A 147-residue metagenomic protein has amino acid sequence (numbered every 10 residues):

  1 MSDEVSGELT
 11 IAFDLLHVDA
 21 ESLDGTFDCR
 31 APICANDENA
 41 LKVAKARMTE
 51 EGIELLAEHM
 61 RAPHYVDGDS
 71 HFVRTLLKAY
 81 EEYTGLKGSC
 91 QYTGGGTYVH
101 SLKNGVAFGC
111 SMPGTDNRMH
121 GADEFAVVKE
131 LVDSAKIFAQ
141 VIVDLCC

Functional and structural regions predicted by a protein language model:
M1-C34: Midchain, well-structured core segments that form catalytic/ion-binding scaffolds
T10, D19-E21, L77-Y80, T84-L145: Zn-dependent metallopeptidase/amidohydrolase metal-coordination segment
D14, D28, K45, L77-E81: Generic hydrophobic alpha-helical scaffold/packing signal
P32, P63-Y65: Short, contiguous acidic/charged loop-to-helix segments that flank catalytic cores in large enzymes
N39-T49: Short amphipathic alpha-helices in soluble, non-transmembrane regions that often serve as interface/regulatory elements
E50-H59: Conserved short beta-strand edge segments in small beta-sheet-based binding/regulatory domains
Y65-A79: Short, low-order "capping/linker" segments at domain edges
